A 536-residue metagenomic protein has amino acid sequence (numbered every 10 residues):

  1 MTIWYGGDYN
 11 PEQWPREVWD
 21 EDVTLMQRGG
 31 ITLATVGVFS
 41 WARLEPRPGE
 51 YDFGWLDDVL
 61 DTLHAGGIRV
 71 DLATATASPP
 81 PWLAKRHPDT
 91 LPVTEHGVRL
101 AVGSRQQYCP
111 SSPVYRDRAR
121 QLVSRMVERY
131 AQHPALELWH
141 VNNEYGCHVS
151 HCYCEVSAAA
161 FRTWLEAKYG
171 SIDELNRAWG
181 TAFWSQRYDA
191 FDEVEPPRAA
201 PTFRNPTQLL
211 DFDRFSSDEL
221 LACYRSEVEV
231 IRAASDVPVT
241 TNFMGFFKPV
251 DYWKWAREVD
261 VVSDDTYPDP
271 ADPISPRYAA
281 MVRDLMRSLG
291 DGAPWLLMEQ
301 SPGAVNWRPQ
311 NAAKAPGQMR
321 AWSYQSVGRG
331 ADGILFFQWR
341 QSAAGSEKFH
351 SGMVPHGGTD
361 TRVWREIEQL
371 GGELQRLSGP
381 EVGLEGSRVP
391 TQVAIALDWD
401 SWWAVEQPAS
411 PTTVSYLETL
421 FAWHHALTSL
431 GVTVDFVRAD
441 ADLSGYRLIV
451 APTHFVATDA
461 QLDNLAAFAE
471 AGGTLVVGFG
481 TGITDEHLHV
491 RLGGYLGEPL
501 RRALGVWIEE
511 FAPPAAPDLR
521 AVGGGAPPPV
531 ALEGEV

Functional and structural regions predicted by a protein language model:
W4-R16, G37-L56, A101-Q121, N142-S150 (+7 more regions): The substrate-binding groove and active-site-proximal loops of carbohydrate-active enzymes, especially glycoside
G7, M26, A34, L63 (+12 more regions): Conserved, mostly hydrophobic/aromatic
Q13-R28, A119-R125, F243-A256, A315-Y324 (+1 more regions): Short, acidic/polar
D20-L100, S124-V127, L221-S235, F455-V456: Aromatic-lined substrate-binding rim segments of carbohydrate-active enzymes
H96-V261, D265-A279: Polysaccharide-binding and catalytic clefts of secreted carbohydrate-active enzymes
T240-A422, V506-E533: Hydrophobic targeting/anchoring helices
F246-K248, W423-L443: A short, well-structured beta->alpha microelement
P452-V536: A conserved amphipathic helix/loop scaffold that creates a polar/acidic microenvironment used either to coordinate
